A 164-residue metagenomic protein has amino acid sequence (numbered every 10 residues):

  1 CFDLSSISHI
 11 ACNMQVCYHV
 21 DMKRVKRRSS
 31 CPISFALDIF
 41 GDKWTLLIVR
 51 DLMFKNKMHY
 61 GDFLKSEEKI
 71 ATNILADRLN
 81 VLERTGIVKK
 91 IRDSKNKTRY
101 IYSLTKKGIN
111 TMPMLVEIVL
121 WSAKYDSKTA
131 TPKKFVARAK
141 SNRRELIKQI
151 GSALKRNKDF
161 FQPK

Functional and structural regions predicted by a protein language model:
C1-D21, P113-K164: C-terminal regulatory/oligomerization modules of transcriptional regulators
Q15-L37: Short, Lys/Arg-enriched N-terminal segment that forms or immediately precedes the first helix of a structured domain
C31-A71: N-terminal helix-turn-helix DNA-binding core of bacterial DNA-binding proteins
G41, S94-L115: Basic, amphipathic "hinge/linker" alpha-helix immediately C-terminal to the N-terminal HTH DNA-binding motif
G61, N80, Y100: Residues within the helices of the helix-turn-helix
S66-D93, K97: Canonical helix-turn-helix DNA-binding module
